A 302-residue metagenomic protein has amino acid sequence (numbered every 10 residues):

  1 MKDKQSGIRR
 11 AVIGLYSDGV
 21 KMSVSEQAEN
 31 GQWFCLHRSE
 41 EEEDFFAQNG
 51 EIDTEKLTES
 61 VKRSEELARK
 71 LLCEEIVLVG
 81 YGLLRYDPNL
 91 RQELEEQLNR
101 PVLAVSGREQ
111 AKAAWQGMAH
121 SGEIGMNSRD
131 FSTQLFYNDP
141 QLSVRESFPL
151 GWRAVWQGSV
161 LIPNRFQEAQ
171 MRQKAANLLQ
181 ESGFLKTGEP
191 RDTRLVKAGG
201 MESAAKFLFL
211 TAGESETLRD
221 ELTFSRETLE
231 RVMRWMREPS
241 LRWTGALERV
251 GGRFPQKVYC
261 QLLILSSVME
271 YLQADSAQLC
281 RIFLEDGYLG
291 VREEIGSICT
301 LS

Functional and structural regions predicted by a protein language model:
K2-W33, M118-P149, K197-K206: Gly/Thr-rich phosphate-binding beta-strand-loop-beta motif of the actin/hexokinase/Hsp70
A11, L72-C73: Long alpha-helical scaffolds
D18, E74, D275: Short acidic/polar active-site loop segments enriched in Thr and Asp
S23-N49: Short, compositionally biased "basic patch" segments
E43-L71, L83-S121, Y137, V144-S302: Helical "lid/coupling" subdomains associated with nucleotide-phosphate turnover
L78-V79: Buried hydrophobic side chains on well-structured beta-strands
